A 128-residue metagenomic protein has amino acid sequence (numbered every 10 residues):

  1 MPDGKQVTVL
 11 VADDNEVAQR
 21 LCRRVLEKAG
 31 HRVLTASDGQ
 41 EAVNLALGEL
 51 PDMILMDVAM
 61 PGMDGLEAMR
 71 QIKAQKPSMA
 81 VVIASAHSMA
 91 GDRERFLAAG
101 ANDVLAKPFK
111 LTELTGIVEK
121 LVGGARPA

Functional and structural regions predicted by a protein language model:
V17, S37-E41, D64-R70: Acidic catalytic/metal-coordinating carboxylates
R20-K28: Charged docking surfaces used in two-component/phosphorelay signaling
G30-S37, L45: Short hydrophobic/Thr-rich beta-strand motif most characteristic of the beta2 strand and flanking loop of CheY-like
E49-L55: Active-site beta3 strand of CheY-like receiver
M60: Receiver (REC) domain active-site loop signature in two-component systems and cognate sites in sensor histidine kinases
E67, S88-L105, G116: Alpha4 helix (beta4-alpha4-beta5 surface) of REC/receiver domains from two-component response regulators
F109-V118: C-terminal output helix
